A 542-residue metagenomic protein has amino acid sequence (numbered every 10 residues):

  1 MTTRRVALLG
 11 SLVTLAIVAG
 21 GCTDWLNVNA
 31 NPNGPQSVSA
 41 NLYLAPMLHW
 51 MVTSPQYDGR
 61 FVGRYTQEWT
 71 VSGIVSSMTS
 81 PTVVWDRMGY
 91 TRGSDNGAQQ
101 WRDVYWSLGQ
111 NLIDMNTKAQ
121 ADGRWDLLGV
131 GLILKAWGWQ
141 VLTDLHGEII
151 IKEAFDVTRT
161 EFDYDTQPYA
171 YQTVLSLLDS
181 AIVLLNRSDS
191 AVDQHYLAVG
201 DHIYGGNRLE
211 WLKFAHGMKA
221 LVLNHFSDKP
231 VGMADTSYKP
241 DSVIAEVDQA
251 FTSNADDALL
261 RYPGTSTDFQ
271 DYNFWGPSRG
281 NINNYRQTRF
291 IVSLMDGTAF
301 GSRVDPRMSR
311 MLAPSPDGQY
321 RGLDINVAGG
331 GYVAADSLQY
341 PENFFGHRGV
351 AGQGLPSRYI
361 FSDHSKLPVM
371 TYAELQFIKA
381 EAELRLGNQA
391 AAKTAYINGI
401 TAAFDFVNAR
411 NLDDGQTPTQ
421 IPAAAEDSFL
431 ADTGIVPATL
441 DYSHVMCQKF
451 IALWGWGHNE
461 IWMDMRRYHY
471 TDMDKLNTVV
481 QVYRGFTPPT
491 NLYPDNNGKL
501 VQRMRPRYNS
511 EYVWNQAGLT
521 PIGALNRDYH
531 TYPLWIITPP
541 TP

Functional and structural regions predicted by a protein language model:
M1-G20: Sec-dependent bacterial lipoprotein signal peptides
C22-M78, D156, G352-P356, H469-P542: Membrane-proximal, proline-rich intrinsically disordered regions
V38-N41, V75-I378, A382-N411, I435-Y442 (+2 more regions): Structured, solvent-exposed acidic/aromatic patches
D58, I451-R467: Bilobed periplasmic-binding protein-like "clamshell/Venus-flytrap" ligand-binding domains
W69-V71, D193-E210, T267-N273, Q420-D427 (+4 more regions): Amphipathic alpha-helical surface "interface" segments used for docking/oligomerization or membrane association within
S242-Q249, D256-R261, I461-V479: C-terminal/domain-terminus segments
I325-L338, L412-V436, V482-Y493: Surface-exposed intrinsically disordered loops and tails
